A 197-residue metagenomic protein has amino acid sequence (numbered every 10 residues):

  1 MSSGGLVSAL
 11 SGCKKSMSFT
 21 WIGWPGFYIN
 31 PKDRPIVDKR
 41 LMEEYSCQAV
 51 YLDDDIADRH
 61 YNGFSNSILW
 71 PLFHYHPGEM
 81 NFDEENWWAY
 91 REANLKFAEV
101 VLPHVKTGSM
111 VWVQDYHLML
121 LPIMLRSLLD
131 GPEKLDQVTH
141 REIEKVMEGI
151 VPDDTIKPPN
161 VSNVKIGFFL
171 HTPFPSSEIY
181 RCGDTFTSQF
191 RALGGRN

Functional and structural regions predicted by a protein language model:
M1-G5, A89, V113: A short, glycine/small-residue-rich beta-strand->loop->alpha-helix junction that serves as a flexible
M1-I56, T139-T155, N163-I166, H171 (+2 more regions): N-terminal low-complexity, Ser/Thr- and acidic-residue-enriched intrinsically disordered segments
L6, A93-H104, H117, L121 (+1 more regions): Alpha-helical packing segments of well-folded alpha/beta enzyme cores
L10, V111-Q114: Conserved structural-core and active-site-/substrate-pathway-adjacent residues in large, well-folded domains of enzymes
W24-G26, V113-H117: Short, well-ordered beta-to-alpha junction loops that form the rim of enzyme active sites and present histidine/acidic
D54-M110, I143-D153: Conserved nucleotide-sugar donor-binding subdomain of glycosyltransferases
L102, K106, M110, M119-I166: Glycosyltransferases and closely related glycan-assembly transferases that use nucleotide-activated donors
D115-H117, T172, N197: Helix N-cap/beta->alpha junction signal
